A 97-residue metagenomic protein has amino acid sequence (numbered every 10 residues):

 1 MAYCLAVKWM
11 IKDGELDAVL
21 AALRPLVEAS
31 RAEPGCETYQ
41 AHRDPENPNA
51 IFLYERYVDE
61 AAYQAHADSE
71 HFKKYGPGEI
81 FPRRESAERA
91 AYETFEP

Functional and structural regions predicted by a protein language model:
Y3-A32, E37: N-terminal first-folded block
Y3-M10, Q40-A67: Short, well-ordered beta-strand segments in beta-rich or mixed alpha/beta enzyme and ligand-binding folds
A22, R31, H42-P45, E79: Compositionally biased, intrinsically disordered/low-complexity regions enriched for serine, proline and threonine
E28-E37, R56-A90: An amphipathic, aromatic/His-enriched active-site/gating alpha helix that lines ligand/cofactor pockets
E93-P97: Short hydrophobic/aromatic patches at helix-to-coil boundaries
